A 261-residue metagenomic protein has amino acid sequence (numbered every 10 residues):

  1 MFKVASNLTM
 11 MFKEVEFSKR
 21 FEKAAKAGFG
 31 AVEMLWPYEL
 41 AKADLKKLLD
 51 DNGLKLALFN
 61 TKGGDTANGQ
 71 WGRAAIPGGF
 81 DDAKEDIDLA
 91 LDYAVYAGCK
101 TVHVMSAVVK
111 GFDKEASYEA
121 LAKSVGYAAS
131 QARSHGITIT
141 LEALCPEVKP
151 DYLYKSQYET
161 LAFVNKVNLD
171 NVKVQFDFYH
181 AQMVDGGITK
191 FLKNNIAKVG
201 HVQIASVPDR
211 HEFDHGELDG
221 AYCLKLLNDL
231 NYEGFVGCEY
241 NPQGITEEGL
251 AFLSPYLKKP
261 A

Functional and structural regions predicted by a protein language model:
M1-G28, Y38, D50, G98-K100 (+3 more regions): Histidine-acidic metal/acid-base catalytic patches
T9, L35, K62, L144: Short beta-to-alpha linker loops that shape the active-site pocket of alpha/beta-hydrolase fold enzymes
M10, M34-L35, F80, Y118 (+2 more regions): A generic secondary-structure micro-motif detector that highlights 1-2 residue hydrophobic/ambivalent hotspots embedded
V15, G30, W36-A120, P242-Q243: Structural motif corresponding to the early beta-alpha repeats
G64, P146, A181: Active-site loop signature of alpha/beta-hydrolase-fold enzymes
R73-K173: Active-site acidic/histidine proton-transfer and metal-coordination neighborhood in alpha/beta enzyme cores
